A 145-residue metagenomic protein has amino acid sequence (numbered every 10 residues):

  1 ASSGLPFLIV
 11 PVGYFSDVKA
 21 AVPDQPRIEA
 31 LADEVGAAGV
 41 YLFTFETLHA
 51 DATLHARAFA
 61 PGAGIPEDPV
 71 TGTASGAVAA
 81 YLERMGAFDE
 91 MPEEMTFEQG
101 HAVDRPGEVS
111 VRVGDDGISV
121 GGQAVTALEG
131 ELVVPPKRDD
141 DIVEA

Functional and structural regions predicted by a protein language model:
A1-A145: Active-site proximal loop and beta-alpha junction motif in alpha/beta enzyme cores
